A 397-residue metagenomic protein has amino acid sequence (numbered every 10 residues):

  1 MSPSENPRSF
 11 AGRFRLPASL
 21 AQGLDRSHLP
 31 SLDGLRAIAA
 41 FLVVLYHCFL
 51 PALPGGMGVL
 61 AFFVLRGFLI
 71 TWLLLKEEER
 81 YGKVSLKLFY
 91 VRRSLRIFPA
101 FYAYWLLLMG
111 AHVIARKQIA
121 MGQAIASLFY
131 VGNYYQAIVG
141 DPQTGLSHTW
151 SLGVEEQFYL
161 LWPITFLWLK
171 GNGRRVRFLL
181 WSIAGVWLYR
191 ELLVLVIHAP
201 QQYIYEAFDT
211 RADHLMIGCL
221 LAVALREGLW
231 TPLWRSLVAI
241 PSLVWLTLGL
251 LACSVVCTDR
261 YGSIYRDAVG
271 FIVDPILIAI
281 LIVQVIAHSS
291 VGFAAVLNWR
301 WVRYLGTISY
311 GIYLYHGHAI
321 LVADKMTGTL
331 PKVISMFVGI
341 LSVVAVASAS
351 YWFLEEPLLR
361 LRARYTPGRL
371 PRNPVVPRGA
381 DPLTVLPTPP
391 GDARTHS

Functional and structural regions predicted by a protein language model:
S2-L32, I38-G56, I70-L88, G110 (+5 more regions): Alpha-helical transmembrane segments in multi-pass integral membrane proteins
A61, F98, L160-L161, V176-W181 (+2 more regions): Hydrophobic alpha-helical transmembrane segments
K87, V91-Y104, F166: Alpha-helical transmembrane segments of multi-pass membrane proteins
A103-A111: Hydrophobic alpha-helical transmembrane segments that constitute the membrane-spanning cores of multi-pass membrane
P142-F166: Function-critical hydrophobic alpha-helical transmembrane segments in multi-pass membrane proteins
F178-V186, R300: Central hydrophobic cores of alpha-helical transmembrane segments in multi-pass integral membrane proteins
P377-S397: Long, low-complexity, intrinsically disordered cytosolic termini of multi-pass membrane proteins
